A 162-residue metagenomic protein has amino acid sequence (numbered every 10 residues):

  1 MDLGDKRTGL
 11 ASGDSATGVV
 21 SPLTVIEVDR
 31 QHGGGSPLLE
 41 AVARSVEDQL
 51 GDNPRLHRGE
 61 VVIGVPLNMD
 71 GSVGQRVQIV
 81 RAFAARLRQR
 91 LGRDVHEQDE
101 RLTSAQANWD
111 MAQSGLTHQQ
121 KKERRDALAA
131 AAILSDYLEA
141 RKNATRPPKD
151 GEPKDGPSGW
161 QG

Functional and structural regions predicted by a protein language model:
M1-G18: Gly/Thr-rich phosphate-binding beta-strand-loop-beta motif of the actin/hexokinase/Hsp70
L10, I63, I133: Residue-level signature of catalytic and energy-coupling elements of molecular machines, predominantly ATP/GTP-dependent
S15, Q31, P66, E100-L102: Short, ordered loop/turn segments at secondary-structure junctions
P22-G59, I79: N-terminal phosphate-binding loop and adjacent alpha-helix
G35-L38, V73-V80, E123-D126: Short, conserved glycine- and acidic-residue-centered signature motifs in active-site or ligand-binding loops
R55, G59-F83: Short beta-strand-loop/turn "lid" adjacent to the catalytic site in phosphate-handling enzymes
A85-K122, D126-A132, D136: Short alpha-helix plus adjacent loop in nuclease-associated cores
A140-G162: Acidic two-metal-ion nuclease catalytic site recognized across multiple nuclease folds, prominently DnaQ/RNase D-T
